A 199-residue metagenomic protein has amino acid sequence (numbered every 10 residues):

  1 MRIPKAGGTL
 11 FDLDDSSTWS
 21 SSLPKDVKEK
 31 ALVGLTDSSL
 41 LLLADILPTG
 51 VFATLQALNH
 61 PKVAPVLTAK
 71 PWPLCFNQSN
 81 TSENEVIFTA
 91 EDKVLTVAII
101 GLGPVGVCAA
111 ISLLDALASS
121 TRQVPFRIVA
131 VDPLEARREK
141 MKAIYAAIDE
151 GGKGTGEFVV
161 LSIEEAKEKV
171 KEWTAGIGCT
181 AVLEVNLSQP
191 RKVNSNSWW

Functional and structural regions predicted by a protein language model:
M1-T89, K93-L95: NAD(P)H dinucleotide-binding glycine-rich loop of Rossmann-like/cofactor-binding domains, especially the beta1-alpha1
W19, G106, R137: Flexible, glycine-rich phosphate/dinucleotide-binding loops and adjacent beta-alpha linkers at cofactor/substrate
I46, L102-V107: Glycine-rich Rossmann-fold phosphate-binding loop(s) that bind the pyrophosphate of adenine dinucleotide cofactors
G50-F52, P104, G178: Glycine-centered small-residue hotspots that permit tight backbone geometry or close packing
V51-T54, V107-I111: Short, hydrophobic alpha-helix immediately C-terminal to the catalytic nucleophile
L67-L102, A110-N196: Adenosine-nucleotide cofactor-binding segment
W199: Helix-to-beta-strand junctions that scaffold the AdoMet/dcAdoMet cofactor pocket in Class I SAM-dependent enzymes
